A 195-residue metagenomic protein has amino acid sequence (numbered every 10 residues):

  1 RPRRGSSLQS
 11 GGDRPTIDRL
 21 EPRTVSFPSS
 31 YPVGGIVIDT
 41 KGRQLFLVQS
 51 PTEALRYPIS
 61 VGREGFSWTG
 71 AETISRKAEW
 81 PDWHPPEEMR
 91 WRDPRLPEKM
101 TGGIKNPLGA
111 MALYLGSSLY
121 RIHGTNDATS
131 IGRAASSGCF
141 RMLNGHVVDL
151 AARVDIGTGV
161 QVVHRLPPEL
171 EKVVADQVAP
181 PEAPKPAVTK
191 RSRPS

Functional and structural regions predicted by a protein language model:
P2-P81: Cell wall/extracellular polymer interaction/catalysis modules
G12, P86-M89: General structural signal for secondary-structure boundaries
P51, G65-F66, G70, D82 (+1 more regions): Exported/periplasmic cell-wall-interacting domains
R56-I59, P86, V162-V163: Surface-exposed patches in mature extracellular/periplasmic domains of secreted proteins
